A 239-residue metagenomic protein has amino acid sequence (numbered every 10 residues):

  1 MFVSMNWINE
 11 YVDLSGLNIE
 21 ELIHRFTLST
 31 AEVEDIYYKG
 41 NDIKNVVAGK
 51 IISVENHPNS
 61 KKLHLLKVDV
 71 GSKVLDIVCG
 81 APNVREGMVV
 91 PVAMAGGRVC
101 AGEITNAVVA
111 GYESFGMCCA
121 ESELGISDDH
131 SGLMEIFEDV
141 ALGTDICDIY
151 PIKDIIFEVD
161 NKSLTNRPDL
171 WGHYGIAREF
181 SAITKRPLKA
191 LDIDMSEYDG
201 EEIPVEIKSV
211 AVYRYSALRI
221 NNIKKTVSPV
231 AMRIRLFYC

Functional and structural regions predicted by a protein language model:
M1-E197: Phosphate-backbone binding interfaces of nucleic-acid-interacting proteins
M5, H24, H64, L188-C239: Glycine/proline-enriched, intrinsically flexible loops and inter-domain linkers
